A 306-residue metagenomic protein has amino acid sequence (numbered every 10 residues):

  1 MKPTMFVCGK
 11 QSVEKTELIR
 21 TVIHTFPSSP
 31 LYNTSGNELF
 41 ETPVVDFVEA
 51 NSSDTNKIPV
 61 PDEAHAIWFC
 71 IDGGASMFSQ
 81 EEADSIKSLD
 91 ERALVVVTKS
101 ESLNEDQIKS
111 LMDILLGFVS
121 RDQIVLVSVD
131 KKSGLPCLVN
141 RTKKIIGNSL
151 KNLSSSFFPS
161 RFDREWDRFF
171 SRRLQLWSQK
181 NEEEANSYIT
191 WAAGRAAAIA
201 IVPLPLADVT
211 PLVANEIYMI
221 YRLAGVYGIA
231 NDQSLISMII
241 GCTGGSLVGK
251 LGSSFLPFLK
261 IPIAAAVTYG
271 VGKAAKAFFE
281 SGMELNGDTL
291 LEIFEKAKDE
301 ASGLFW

Functional and structural regions predicted by a protein language model:
M1-A50, Y221, Y227-A230, K273-A275 (+2 more regions): Conserved G1/Walker A P-loop phosphate-binding module
L39, F47, Q123-L126, I201: Conserved beta-strand scaffold positions in the cores of enzyme catalytic domains, especially in NTP/NDP-utilizing
T55-Q123: Conserved C-terminal guanine-recognition region of P-loop GTPase G domains, centered on the G4
E101-F157: Canonical P-loop GTPase G-domain recognition
K144-L176, K180, M283: C-terminal helical "lid" subdomain and adjoining coupling/linker elements of P-loop NTPases
F170-A197: Basic/polar, acidic-poor N-terminal "presequence/leader" segments that form or can form short amphipathic helices
I189-A274: Membrane-inserting effector segments that mediate pore formation, membrane fusion, or transient membrane insertion
P262-W306: Charge-biased C-terminal accessory regions appended to nucleic-acid-, cytoskeletal NTPase
